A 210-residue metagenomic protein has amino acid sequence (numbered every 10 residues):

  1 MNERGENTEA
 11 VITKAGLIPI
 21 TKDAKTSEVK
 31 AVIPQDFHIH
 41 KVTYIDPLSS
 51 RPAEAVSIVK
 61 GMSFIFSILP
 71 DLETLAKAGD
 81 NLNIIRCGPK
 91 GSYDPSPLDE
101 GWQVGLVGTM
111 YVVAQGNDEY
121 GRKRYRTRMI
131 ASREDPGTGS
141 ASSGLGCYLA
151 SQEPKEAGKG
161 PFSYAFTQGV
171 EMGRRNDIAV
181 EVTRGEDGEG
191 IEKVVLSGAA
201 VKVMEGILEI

Functional and structural regions predicted by a protein language model:
M1-I210: Active-site proximal loop and beta-alpha junction motif in alpha/beta enzyme cores
